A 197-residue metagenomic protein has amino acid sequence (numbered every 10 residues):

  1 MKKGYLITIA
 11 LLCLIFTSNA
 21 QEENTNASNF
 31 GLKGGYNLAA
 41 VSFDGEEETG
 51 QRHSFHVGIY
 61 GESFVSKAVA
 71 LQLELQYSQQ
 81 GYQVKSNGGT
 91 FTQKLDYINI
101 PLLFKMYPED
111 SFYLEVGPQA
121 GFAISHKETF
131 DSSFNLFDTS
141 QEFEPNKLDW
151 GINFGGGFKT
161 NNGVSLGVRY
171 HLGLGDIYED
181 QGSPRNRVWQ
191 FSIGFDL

Functional and structural regions predicted by a protein language model:
M1-N26: Cleavable N-terminal export/targeting peptides
N24, S63-K67, M106-D110, T160-N162 (+1 more regions): Outer-membrane beta-barrel strand-turn architecture
N26-S28, T49-F55, K94-I98, L148-I152 (+1 more regions): Residues that define the transmembrane beta-barrel architecture of outer-membrane proteins
L32-G34, L73-L75, L102, V116 (+3 more regions): Membrane-embedded beta-strand positions of outer-membrane beta-barrel proteins
Y36-A40, Y77-G81, A120-I124, Y170-L174 (+1 more regions): Transmembrane beta-strands of outer-membrane beta-barrel pores
N37, Y113, G155-S165, R185-L197: Outer-membrane beta-barrel "beta-signal"
S42-E48, Q83-T90, K127-F134, Y178-S183: Outer-membrane beta-barrel translocator domains and adjoining extracellular loop/strand segments of Gram-negative
A68-L71, S111-L114, N162-V168: Repeated loop/turn-to-beta-strand initiation elements of outer-membrane beta-barrel proteins
